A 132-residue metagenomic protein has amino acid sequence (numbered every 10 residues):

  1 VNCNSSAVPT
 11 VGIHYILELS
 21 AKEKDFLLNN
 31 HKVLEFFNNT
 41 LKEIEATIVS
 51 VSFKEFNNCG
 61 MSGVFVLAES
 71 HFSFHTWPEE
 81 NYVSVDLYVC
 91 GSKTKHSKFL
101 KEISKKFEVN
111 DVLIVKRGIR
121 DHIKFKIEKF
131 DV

Functional and structural regions predicted by a protein language model:
V1-V132: Polybasic/polar functional segments that serve as interface/processing modules
